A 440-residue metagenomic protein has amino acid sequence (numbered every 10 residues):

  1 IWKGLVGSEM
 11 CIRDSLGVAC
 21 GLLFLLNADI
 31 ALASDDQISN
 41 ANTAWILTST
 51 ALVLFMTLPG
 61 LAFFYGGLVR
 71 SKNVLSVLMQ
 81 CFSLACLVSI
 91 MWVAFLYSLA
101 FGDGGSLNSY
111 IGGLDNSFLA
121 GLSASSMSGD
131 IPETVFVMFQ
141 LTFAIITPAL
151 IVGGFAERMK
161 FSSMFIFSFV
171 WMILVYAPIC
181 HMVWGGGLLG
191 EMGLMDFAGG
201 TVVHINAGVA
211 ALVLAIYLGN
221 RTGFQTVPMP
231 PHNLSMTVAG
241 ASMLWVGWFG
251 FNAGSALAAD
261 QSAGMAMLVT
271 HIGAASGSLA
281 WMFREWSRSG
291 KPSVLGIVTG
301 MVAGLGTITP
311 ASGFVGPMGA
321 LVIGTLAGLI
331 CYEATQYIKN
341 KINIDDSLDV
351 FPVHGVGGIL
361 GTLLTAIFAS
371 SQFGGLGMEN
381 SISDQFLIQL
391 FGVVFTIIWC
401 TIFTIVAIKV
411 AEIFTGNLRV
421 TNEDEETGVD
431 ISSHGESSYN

Functional and structural regions predicted by a protein language model:
I1-I12: Single conserved hydrophobic/aromatic residue that forms the stacking wall/gate of nucleotide- or nucleobase-binding
W2-G4, L25, T421: A generic structural signal for short, solvent-exposed coil/turn residues that cap or connect secondary-structure
S15-C20: Sec-dependent N-terminal signal peptides
L23-I30: C-terminal segment of classical bacterial N-terminal signal peptides
I30-N440: Glycine- and aromatic-enriched membrane alpha-helices
